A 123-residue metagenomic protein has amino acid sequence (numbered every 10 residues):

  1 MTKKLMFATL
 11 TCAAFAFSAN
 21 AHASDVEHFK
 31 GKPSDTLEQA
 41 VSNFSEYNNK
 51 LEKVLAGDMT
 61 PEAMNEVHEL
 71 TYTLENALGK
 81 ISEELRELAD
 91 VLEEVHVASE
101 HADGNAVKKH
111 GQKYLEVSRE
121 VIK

Functional and structural regions predicted by a protein language model:
M1-H22: Classic N-terminal secretory signal peptides
H22-E66: Immediate post-signal-peptide N-terminus of mature secreted/exported proteins
N43-Y47, L70, E87, V91 (+1 more regions): Amphipathic, well-ordered alpha-helical segments in soluble domains
N48-K53, E75-N76, L92-E93: Acidic/histidine-rich, surface-exposed loop or edge segments in extracytoplasmic proteins
L55-D58, E62, V95-A106: Short helix-adjacent coil turns
P61-E69, A89-E93, K108-K113: Short, charged, amphipathic alpha-helical segments
G79-E93: Short, well-ordered alpha-helical segments that carry or flank key catalytic/ligand-binding motifs at enzyme/regulatory
S99-K123: C-terminal amphipathic alpha-helix
